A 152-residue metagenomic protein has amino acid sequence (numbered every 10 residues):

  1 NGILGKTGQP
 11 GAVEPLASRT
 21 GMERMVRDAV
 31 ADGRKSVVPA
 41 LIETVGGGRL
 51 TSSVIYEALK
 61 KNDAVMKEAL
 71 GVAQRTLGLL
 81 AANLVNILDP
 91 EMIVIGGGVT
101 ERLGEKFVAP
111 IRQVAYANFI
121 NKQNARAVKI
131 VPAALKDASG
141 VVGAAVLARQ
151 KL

Functional and structural regions predicted by a protein language model:
G2-L152: ATP-binding/phosphotransfer module of carbohydrate and carboxylate kinases, centering on a glycine-rich
